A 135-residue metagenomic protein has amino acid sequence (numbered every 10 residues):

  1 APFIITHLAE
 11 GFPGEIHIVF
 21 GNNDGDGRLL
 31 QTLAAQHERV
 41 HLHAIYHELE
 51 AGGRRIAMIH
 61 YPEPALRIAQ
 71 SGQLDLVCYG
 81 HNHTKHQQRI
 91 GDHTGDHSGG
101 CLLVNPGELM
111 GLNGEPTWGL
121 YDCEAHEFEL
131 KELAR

Functional and structural regions predicted by a protein language model:
A1-A51: Core catalytic region of metal-dependent phosphoesterases/phosphodiesterases, especially metallo-beta-lactamase-like
H17, R55, Y61-L133: Conserved beta-sheet core of the metallophosphoesterase superfamily
